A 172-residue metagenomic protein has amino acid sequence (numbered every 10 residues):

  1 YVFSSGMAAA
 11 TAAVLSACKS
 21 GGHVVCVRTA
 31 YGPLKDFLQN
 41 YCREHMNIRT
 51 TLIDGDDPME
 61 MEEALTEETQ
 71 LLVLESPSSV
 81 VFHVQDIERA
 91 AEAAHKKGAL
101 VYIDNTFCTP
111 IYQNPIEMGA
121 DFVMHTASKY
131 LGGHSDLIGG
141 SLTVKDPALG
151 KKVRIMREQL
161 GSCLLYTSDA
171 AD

Functional and structural regions predicted by a protein language model:
Y1-A12, V27, R49-T51: Short loop-beta-helix segment that forms the pyridoxal 5′-phosphate
S16-L34: Conserved PLP-anchoring active-site segment centered on the Schiff-base-forming lysine
Q39-P77, V81-D86: PLP-dependent aminotransferase-class I/II
P77-L100, C108-N114: Active-site core of PLP-dependent enzymes with the aminotransferase class I/II
E117, S141-D146: Short beta-strand-to-turn element immediately C-terminal to the catalytic PLP-Schiff-base lysine in fold type I
M124-I138, V153-L164: Active-site PLP-lysine loop of aminotransferase-like
P147-K152: Short helix-loop capping/hinge motifs at secondary-structure junctions, enriched in acidic/polar residues
Y166-D172: Conserved small/polar residues in nucleotide/adenosyl-binding loops
